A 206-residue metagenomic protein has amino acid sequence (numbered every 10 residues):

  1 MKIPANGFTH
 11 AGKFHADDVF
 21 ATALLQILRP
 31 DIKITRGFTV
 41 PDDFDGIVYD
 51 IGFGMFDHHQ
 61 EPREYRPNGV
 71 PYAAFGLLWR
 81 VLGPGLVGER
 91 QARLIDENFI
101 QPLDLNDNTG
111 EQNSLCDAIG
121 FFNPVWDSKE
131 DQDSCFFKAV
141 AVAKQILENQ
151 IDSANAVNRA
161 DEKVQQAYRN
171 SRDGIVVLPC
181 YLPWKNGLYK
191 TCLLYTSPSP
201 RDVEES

Functional and structural regions predicted by a protein language model:
M1-K2, P41, Y168-R172, R201: Short, ordered beta-strand-loop transition motifs
M1-S134: Replace "Mg2+/Mn2+-dependent" with "divalent metal-dependent
A5-N6, G46-I47, D173-V176, L194-S197: Structural motif
D31, A160-V164, L194: Short small/polar-residue motifs
T109-P183: Hydrophobic, aromatic-enriched interface-forming segments
K185-T191: A short, acidic, amphipathic alpha-helical segment used as a generic capping/interface helix at domain edges
Y195-S206: Single conserved hydrophobic/aromatic residue that forms the stacking wall/gate of nucleotide- or nucleobase-binding
